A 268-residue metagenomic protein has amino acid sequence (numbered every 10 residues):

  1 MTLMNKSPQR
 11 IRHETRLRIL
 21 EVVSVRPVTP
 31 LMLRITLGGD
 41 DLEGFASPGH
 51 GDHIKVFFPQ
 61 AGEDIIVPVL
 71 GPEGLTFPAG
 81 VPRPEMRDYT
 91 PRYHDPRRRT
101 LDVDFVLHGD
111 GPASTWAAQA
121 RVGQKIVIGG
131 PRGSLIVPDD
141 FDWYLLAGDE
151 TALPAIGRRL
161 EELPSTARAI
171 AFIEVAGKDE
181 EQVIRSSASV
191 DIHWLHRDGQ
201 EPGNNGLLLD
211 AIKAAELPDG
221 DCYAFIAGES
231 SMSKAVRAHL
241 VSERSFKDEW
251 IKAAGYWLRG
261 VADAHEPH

Functional and structural regions predicted by a protein language model:
M1-H268: Extended, composition-driven regions rather than compact fold-specific motifs
